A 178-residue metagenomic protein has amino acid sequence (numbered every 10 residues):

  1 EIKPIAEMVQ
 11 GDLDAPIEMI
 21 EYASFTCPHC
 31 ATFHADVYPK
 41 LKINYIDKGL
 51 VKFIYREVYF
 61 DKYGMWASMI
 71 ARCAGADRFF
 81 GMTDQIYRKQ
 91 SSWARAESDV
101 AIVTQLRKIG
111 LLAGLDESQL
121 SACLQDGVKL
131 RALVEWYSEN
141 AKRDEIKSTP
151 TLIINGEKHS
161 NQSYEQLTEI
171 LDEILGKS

Functional and structural regions predicted by a protein language model:
E1-I17: A short beta-strand-turn-helix
K3-E7, Y38-K40, Y137: N-terminal post-signal-peptidase region of extra-cytosolic proteins
D12, E21, A35, N161: Conserved strand-loop elements at the edges of beta-sheets that form or border functional pockets
L13, I46-K48, D144-K147: Extracellular/periplasmic catalytic domains that process cell-envelope and extracellular macromolecules
P16-S24: Immediate post-signal-peptide N-terminus of mature secreted/exported proteins
E18, T32-I43, E117, Q125 (+1 more regions): A detector of mature, structured extracytoplasmic domains
A23-T26, A31-L111: Structural alpha/beta surface segment adjacent to cysteine/selenocysteine redox centers across thiol/disulfide enzymes
S24, K108-S178: C-terminal cap of thioredoxin/glutaredoxin-like
